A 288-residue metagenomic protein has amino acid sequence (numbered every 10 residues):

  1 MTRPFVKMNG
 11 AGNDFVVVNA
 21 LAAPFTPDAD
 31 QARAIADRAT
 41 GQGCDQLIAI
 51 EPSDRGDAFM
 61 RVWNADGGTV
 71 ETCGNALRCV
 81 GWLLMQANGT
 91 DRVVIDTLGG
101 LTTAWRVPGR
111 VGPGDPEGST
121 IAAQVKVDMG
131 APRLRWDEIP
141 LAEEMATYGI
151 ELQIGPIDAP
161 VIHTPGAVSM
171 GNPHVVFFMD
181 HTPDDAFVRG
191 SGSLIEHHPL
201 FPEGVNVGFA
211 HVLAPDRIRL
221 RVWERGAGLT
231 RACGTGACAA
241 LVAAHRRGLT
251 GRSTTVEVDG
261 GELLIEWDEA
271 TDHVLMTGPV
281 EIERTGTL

Functional and structural regions predicted by a protein language model:
M1-A122, A159, V175-L288: A glycine-rich beta-to-alpha transition motif near the start of alpha/beta enzyme domains, typified by
L83, P140-L141: Residue-level signal for well-ordered alpha-helical positions
T120, Q124-P132: Membrane helix-loop-helix hairpins that form the core translocation module of multi-pass transporters
V127, G166, R221: Beta-strand scaffold of nucleotide-dependent catalytic cores
R133-D137: Short, charged/polar, Gly/Pro-enriched secondary-structure boundary elements
L141-E151, H197-F201: Short, conserved active-site entrance elements at the starts or edges of catalytic domains
Y148-D184: Internal active-site segments that recognize and position negatively charged phosphoryl groups and nucleotide moieties
